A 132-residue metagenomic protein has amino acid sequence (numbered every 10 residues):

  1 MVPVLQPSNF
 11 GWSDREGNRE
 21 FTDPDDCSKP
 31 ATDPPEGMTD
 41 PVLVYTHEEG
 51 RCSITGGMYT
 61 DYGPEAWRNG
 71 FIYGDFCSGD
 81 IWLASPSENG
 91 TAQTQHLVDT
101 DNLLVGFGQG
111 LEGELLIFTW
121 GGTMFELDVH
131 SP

Functional and structural regions predicted by a protein language model:
M1-T94, G113, M124-H130: Beta-propeller domain segments
C77, L103, W120-G121: A generic "binding-loop/recognition-motif" signal
G90-E112: Conserved blade-ending motifs and adjacent loop-strand segments that build the rim/top face of beta-propeller domains
L115-T119: Short, exposed beta-strand-loop hairpins at the edges of beta-sheets in extracellular/periplasmic proteins
